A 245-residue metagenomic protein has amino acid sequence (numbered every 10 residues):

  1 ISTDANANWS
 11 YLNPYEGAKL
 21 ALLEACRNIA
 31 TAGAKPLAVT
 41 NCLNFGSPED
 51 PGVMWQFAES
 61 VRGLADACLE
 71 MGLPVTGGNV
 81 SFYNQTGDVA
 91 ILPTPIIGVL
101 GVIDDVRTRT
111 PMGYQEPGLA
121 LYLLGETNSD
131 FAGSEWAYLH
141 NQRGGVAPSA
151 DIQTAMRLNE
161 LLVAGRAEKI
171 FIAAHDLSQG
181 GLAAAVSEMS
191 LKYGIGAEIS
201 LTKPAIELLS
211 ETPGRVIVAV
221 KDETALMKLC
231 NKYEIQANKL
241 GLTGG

Functional and structural regions predicted by a protein language model:
I1-S129, S134-A147, L209: Glycine-rich phosphate/pyrophosphate-binding loop regions near the starts of catalytic domains
N13-E16, W55, V146-M156, I172-A173 (+3 more regions): A short glycine-/small-residue-rich loop at the edge of a beta-strand within enzyme catalytic domains
G17, A21-A25, R157-L161, A185: Well-ordered alpha-helical segments embedded in enzymatic catalytic cores
E49-D50, D151, P204: Helix N-cap and loop-to-helix transition residues
S60-G63, A67, M71, T76 (+3 more regions): Glycine-/charge-enriched secondary-structure boundary and capping motifs
L123, W136-A174: A glycine- and small/hydrophobic-rich beta-loop-beta segment that serves as a flexible "lid/hinge" or phosphate-binding
